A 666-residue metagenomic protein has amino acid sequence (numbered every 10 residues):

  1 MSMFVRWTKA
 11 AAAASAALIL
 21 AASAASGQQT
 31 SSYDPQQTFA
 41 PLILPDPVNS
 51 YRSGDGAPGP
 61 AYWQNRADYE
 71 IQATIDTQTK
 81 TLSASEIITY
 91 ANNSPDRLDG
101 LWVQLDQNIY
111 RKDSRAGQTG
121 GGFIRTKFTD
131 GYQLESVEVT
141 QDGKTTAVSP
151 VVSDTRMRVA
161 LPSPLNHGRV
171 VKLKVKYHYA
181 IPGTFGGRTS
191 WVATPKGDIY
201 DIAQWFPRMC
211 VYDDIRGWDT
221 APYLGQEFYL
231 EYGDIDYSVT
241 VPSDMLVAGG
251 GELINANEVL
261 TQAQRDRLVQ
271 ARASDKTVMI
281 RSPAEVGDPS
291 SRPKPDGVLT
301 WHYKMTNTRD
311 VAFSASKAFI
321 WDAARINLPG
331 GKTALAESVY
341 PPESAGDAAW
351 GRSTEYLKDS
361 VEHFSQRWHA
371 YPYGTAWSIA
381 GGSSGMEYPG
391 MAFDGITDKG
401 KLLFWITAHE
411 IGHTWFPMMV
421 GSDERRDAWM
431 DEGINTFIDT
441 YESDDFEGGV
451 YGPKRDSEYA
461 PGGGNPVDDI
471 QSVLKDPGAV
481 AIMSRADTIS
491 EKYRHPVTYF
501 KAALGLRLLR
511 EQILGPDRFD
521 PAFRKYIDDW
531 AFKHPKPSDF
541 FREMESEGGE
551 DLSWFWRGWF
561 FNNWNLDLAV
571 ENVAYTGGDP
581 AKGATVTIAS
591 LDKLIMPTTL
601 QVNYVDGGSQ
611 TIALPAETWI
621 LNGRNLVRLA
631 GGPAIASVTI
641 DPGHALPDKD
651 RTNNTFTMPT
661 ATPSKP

Functional and structural regions predicted by a protein language model:
S2-A14: Bacterial N-terminal signal peptides that target proteins for export
Q29-W102: Early extracytoplasmic/domain-onset interaction patches
T30-S31, T81, A91, R97 (+8 more regions): A surface-exposed beta-strand-loop module
Y33-F39, I43-S53, N65-A67, Y303 (+2 more regions): Hydrophobic alpha-helical and helix-loop surface patches within well-folded domains that function as non-catalytic
L98-T145, D244-M245, N603-I612: Solvent-exposed beta-hairpin/edge-strand motifs
D113-F128, H178-E231, I235, A256 (+1 more regions): Glycine/proline-rich low-complexity spacer/linker segments in large multi-domain proteins
P207-G217, L224-A408, F437, G449 (+1 more regions): Hydrophobic helix-coil surface modules that form long, contiguous segments used for peptide/substrate interaction
A248, L568-A569, Y575-D641: Beta-strand-rich binding/interaction modules
